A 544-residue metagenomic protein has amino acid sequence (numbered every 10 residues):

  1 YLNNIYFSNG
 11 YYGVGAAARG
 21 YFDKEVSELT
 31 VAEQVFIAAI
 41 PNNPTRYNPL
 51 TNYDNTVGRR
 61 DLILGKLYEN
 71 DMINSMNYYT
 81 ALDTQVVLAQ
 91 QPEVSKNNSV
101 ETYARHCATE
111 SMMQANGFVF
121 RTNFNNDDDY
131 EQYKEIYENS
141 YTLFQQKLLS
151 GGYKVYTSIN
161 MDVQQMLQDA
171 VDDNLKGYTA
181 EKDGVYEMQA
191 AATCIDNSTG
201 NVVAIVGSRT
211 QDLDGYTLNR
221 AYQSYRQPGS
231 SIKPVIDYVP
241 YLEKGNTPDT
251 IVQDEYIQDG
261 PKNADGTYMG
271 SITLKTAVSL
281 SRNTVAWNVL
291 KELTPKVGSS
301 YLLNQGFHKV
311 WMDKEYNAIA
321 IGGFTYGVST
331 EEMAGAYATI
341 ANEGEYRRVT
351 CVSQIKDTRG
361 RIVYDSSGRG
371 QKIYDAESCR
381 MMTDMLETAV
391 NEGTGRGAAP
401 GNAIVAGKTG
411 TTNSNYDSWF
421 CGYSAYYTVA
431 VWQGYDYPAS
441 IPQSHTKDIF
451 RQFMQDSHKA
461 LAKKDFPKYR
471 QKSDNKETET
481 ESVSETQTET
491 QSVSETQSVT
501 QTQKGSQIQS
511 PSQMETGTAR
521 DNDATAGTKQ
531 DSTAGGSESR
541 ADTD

Functional and structural regions predicted by a protein language model:
Y1-S158, Q165, H308, A318-G322: Non-catalytic, structured segments within soluble enzyme domains
Y12-G15, N74-N77, L242-D259, P295-V297 (+2 more regions): Short, well-structured active-site flanking segments
L67, L167, T199-G200, R226-V252 (+5 more regions): Active-site SXXK
V94-N97, N246-S299, T358-T388: Conserved catalytic neighborhood of penicillin-recognizing serine enzymes
T157-A180, T193-C194, A204-I205, D212-S224 (+2 more regions): A penicillin-recognizing enzyme superfamily signal
Y186-Q189, L213-V235, P248-I251, I272: Short active-site loop at a secondary-structure junction that contains or immediately precedes the catalytic residue(s)
N263, T294-G335: Mid-domain, small-residue-enriched loop/turn segments at the edges of structured enzyme/sensor domains
I355, Y364-S366, P467-D544: Intrinsically disordered, low-complexity repeat and linker tracts
